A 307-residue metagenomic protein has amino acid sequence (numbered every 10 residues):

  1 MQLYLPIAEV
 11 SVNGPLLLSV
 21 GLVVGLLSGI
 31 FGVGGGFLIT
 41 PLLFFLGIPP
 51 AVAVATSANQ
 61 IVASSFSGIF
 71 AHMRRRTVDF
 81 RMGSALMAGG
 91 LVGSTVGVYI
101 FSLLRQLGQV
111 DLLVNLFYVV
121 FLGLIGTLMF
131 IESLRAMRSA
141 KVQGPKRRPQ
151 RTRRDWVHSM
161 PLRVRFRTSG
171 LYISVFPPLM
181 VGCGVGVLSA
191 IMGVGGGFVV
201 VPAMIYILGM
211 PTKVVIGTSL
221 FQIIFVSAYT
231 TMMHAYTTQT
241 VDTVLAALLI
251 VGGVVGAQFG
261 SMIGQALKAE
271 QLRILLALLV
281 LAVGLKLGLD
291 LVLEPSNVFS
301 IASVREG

Functional and structural regions predicted by a protein language model:
M1-V20, R74-G184, Y206, Y236-G307: Juxtamembrane transmembrane-helix boundary motif
N13-G14, P49-A63, L116, G186-A190 (+3 more regions): Structural signature of hydrophobic alpha-helical transmembrane segments
G21, G25-V33, F37, S64-I69 (+7 more regions): Transmembrane alpha-helical segments of multi-pass membrane transport proteins and ion-pumping complexes
G36-G83: Juxtamembrane transmembrane-helix termini in multi-pass membrane transport proteins
I39-V52, V199-V214, M233: Interfacial segments of multi-pass membrane proteins
T40, N59, A63, G97 (+5 more regions): Alpha-helical transmembrane segments of polytopic integral membrane proteins, especially the permease/helical cores
G196-F198, M204, L220-I223: Active/binding-pocket-proximal capping segment
K213-G217, I224: Helical hairpin unit composed of two closely spaced alpha helices linked by a short loop
